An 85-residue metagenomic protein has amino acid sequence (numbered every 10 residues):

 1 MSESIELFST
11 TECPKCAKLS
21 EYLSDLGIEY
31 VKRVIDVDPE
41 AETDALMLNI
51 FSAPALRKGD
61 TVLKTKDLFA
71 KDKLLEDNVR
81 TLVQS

Functional and structural regions predicted by a protein language model:
M1-I28: Local sequence-structure signature of Cys/Sec-based thiol-disulfide redox active-site neighborhoods
P14-K15, P39-E40, A70: Short alpha-helical
K18, Y30, F51, A70-D72: Non-catalytic interaction surface on structured domains
I28-A41, S52: Thiol-based oxidoreductase modules, predominantly thioredoxin-like and allied folds used for disulfide exchange
M47-R57: Structural micro-motif
G59-S85: Non-catalytic, surface beta->alpha helical segment in thiol-disulfide oxidoreductase systems
